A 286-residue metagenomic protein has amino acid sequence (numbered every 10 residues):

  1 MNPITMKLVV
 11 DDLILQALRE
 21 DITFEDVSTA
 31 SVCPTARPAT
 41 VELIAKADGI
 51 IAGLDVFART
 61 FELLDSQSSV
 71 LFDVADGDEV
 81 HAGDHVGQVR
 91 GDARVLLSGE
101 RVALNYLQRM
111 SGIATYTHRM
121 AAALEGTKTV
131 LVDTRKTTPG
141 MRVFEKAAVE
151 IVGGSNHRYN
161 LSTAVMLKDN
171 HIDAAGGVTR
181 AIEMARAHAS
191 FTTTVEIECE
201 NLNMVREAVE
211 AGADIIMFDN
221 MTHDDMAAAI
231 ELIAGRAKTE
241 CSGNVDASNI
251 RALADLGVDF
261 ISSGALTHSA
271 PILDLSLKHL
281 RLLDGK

Functional and structural regions predicted by a protein language model:
M1-I4, D284-K286: Basic/polar N-terminal segments that are highly enriched at the extreme N-terminus, encompassing both cleavable
N2-A211, I215, A227-L232, K238-C241 (+3 more regions): Acidic/glycine-rich phosphate/pyrophosphate-binding loops and surrounding catalytic core that coordinate Mg2+
D219, G264: Conserved residues at the C-terminal ends of beta-strands
M221, S242: Positively charged, low-complexity, intrinsically disordered RNA-binding extensions
A265-K286: Short, charged, intrinsically disordered terminal tails
